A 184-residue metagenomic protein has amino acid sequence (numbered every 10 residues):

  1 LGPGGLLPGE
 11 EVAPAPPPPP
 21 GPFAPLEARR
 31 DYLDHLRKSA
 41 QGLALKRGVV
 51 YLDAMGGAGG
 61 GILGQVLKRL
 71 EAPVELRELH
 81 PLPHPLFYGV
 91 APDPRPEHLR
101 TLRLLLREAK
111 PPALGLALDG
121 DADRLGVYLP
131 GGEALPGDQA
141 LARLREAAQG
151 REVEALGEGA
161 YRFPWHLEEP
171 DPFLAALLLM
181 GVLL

Functional and structural regions predicted by a protein language model:
L1-K110: Gly/Ser/Thr-enriched, mixed-charge loops and adjacent short helices that form phosphate/oxyanion-binding elements
G21-A28, A54-M55, V90-P94, E133-G137 (+3 more regions): Catalytic cores of large soluble enzymes that bind and process phosphate-bearing ligands
R30, D34, G61, Q65 (+3 more regions): Residues on a specific face of well-ordered alpha-helices
M55-G61, A122-D123, E168-E169: Gly/Ser/Thr-rich loops at beta-strand to alpha-helix junctions that form or flank small-molecule/cofactor-binding
R77, A91-E152: Acidic, glycine-rich loop-and-beta core segments that form the ion-binding/anion-interacting portion of active sites
H80-H84, Q139-A142, E158-G159: Short, acidic/turn-prone active-site loops that include or flank metal/cofactor- and phosphate-binding residues
P85, D123, G132-E133, G159-Y161: Flexible, active-site-adjacent loop/turn segments at secondary-structure boundaries
P112-L114, G120, Y128-L129, L144-L184: Phosphate-binding and adjacent anionic-ligand microenvironments
